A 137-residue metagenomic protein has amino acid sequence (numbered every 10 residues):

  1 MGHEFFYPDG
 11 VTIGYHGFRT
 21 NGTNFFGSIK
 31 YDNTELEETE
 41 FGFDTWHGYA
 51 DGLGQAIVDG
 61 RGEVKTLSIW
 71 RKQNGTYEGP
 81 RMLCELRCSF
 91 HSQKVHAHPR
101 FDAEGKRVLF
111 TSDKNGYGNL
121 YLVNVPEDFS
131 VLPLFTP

Functional and structural regions predicted by a protein language model:
M1-D44: Long, well-ordered mid-to-C-terminal structural blocks that present hydrophobic/aromatic surfaces
M1-G2, L36-Y49, G75-F101, F135-P137: Conserved blade-ending motifs and adjacent loop-strand segments that build the rim/top face of beta-propeller domains
P8-N21, A56-E63, W70-K72, F101 (+1 more regions): Beta-strand C-termini and the immediately following turn/loop, strongest in propeller blades
N24-F26, K65-L67, E78, G118-L120: Repetitive beta-architecture junctions, highlighting loop-to-beta-strand starts across blade-like repeats
G27-D32, S68-N74, L122-D128: Beta-propeller blade signature
Y49-D51, S112: Short linear Ser/Thr-Pro motifs
V95-P137: Blade-level signature of beta-propeller repeat domains, shared across WD40, Kelch, NHL, RCC1 and BNR/Asp-box propellers
